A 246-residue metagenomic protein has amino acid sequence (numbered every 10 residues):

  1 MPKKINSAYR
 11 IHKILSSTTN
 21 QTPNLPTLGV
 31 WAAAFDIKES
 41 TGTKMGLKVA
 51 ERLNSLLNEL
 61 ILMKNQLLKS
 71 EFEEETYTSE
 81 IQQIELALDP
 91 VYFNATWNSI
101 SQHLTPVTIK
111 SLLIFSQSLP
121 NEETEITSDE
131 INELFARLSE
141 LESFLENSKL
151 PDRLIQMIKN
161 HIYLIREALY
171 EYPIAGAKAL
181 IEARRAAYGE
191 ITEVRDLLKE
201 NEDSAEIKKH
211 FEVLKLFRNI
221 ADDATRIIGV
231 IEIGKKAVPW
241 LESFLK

Functional and structural regions predicted by a protein language model:
M1-E85: Leu/Val/Ala/Ile-rich N-terminal alpha-helices, chiefly Sec-type signal peptides and the beginnings
I5-Y9, K159, F211, R218: Amphipathic alpha-helical repeat elements characteristic of tetratricopeptide repeat
K44, K48-E51, F72, T76 (+5 more regions): A structural signal for alpha-helical segments
A50, N54-L57, K64, T78-I81 (+7 more regions): Generic structural concept
L56-R153: Long amphipathic alpha-helical segments with strong coiled-coil/leucine-zipper propensity
N65-L68, F72, F93, S143-E146 (+7 more regions): Charged/polar positions within long, soluble alpha-helices
P120-N201: Membrane-active, amphipathic/fusogenic segments and juxtamembrane/transmembrane anchors that bind or insert into lipid
R195-K246: Membrane-inserting effector segments that mediate pore formation, membrane fusion, or transient membrane insertion
